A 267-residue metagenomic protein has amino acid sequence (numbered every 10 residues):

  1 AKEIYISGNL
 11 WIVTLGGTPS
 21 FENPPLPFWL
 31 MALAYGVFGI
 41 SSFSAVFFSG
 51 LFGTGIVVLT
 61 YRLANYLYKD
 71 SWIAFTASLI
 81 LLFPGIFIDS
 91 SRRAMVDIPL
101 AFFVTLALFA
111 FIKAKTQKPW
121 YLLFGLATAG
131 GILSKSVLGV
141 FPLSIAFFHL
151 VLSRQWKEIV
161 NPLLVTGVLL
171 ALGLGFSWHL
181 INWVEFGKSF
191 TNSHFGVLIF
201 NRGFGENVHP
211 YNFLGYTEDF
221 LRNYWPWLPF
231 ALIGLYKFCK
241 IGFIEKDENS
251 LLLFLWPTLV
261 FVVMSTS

Functional and structural regions predicted by a protein language model:
A1-P19, L26-W29, L33: Extracytosolic helix-loop segments that constitute the early lumenal/periplasmic catalytic or substrate-binding loops
L26, L30-F48: Juxtamembrane segments of multi-pass membrane glycosylation machinery that transfer sugars from lipid-linked donors
V46, D89-P99: Short acidic/glycine- and proline-prone juxtamembrane loop motifs at membrane-interface regions of multi-pass membrane
F47-Y68, L106: Transmembrane-helix motifs of polytopic, lipid-linked glycan transferases
Y66-L67, A107-Y121, I241: Membrane-interface transmembrane helices that cradle and orient dolichyl/undecaprenyl
W72-A77, K113-A129, L252-P257: Short hydrophobic alpha-helices at membrane interfaces in multi-pass membrane enzymes
I86, L122-L150: Transmembrane helices and adjacent periplasmic/lumenal helix-loop junctions of polyprenol-phosphate-dependent
A114, G139-S267: Transmembrane-lumen/periplasm boundary regions of multi-pass, lipid-linked membrane glycan transferases
